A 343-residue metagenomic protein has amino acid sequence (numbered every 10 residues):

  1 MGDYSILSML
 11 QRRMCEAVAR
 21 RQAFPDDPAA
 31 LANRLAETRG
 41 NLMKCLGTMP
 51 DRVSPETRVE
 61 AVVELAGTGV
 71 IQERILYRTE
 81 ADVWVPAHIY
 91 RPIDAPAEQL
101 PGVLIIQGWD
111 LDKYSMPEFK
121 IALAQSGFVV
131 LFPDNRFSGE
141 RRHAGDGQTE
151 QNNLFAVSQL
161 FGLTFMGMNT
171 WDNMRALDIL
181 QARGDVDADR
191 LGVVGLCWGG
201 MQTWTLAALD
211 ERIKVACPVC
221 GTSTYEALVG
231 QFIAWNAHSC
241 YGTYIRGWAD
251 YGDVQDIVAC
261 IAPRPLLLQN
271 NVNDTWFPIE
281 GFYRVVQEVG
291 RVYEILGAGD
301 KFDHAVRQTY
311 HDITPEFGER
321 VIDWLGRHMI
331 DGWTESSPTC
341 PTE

Functional and structural regions predicted by a protein language model:
M1-M43, T334-E343: N-terminal pre-domain segments of enzymes
K44-A97: N-terminal cap/lid segment of alpha/beta-hydrolase-fold proteins
P96-R183, A227-A234: Cap/lid segment of the alpha/beta-hydrolase catalytic domain
L160, R175, V215-V258, P263 (+2 more regions): Mobile cap/lid helix-loop segments that gate and shape the active-site cleft of serine hydrolases
N173, G200-E211: Short glycine-enriched nucleophile-adjacent loop and the immediately C-terminal alpha-helix near the catalytic center
D185-C197: Alpha/beta-hydrolase fold nucleophile elbow
I261, L268-N270: Short beta-strand/loop motif that positions the catalytic acidic residue of the alpha/beta-hydrolase fold
Q287-E343: C-terminal catalytic histidine-bearing segment of alpha/beta-hydrolase fold enzymes
